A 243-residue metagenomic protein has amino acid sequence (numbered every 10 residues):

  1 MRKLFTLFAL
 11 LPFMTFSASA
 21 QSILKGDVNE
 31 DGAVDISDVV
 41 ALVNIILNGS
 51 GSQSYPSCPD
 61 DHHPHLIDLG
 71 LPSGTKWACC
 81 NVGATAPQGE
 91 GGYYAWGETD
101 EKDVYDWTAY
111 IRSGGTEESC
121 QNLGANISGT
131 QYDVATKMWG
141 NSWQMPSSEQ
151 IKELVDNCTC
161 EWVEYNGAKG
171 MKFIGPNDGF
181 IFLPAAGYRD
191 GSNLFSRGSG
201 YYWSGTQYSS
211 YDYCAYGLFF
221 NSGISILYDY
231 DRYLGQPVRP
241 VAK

Functional and structural regions predicted by a protein language model:
L4-A18: Sec-dependent N-terminal signal peptides
T6, D38-A41, E153: Hydrophobic side chains within alpha-helical segments
P12, N48, T85: Surface-exposed, flexible loop/turn segments at secondary-structure boundaries
S22-S54: Alpha-helical segments with a strong preference for the paired helices of cellulosomal dockerin domains
P56-H65, L69-K243: C-terminal, surface-exposed recognition/capping segments
